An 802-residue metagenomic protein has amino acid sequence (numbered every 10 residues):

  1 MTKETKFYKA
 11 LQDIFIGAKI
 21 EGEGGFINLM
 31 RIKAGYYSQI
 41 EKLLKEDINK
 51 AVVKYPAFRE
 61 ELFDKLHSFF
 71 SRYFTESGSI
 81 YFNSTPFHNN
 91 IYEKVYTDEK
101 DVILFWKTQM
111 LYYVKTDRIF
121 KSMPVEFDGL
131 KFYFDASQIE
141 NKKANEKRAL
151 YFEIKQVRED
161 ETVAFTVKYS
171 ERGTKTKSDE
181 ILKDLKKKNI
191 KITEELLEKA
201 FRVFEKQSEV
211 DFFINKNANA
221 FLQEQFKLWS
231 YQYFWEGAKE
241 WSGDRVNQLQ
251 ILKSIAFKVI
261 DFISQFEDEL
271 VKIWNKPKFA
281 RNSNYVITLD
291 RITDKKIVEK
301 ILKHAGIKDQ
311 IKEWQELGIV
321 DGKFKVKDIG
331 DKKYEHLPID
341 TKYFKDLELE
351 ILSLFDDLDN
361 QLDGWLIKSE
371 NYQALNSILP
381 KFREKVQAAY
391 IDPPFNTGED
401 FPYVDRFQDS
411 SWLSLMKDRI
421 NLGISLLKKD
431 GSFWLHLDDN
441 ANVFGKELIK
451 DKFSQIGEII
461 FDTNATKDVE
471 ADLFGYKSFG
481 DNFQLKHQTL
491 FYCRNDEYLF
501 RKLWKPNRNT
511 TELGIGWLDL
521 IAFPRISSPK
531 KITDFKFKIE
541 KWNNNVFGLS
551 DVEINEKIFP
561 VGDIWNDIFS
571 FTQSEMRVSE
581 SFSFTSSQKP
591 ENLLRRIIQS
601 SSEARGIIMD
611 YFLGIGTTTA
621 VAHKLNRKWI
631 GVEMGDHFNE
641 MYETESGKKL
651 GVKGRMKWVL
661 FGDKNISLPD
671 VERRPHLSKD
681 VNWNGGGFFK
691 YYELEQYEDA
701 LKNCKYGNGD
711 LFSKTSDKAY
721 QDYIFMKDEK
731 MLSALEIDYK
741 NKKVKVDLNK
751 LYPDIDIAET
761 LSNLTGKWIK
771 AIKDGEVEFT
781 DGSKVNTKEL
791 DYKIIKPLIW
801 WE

Functional and structural regions predicted by a protein language model:
M1-L352, D363, L379-R383, Q387 (+6 more regions): Accessory, often C-terminal, charged low-complexity segments
I214, A218, I367-N371, Q408-M416 (+3 more regions): Phosphate/oxyanion-binding active-site loops and adjacent basic polyanion-contact surfaces
F355-S377, S574-I607, L613: Glycine-rich adenosyl-nucleotide cofactor-binding module
I367, W434, Y611, G631: Conserved SAM-binding loop
Q373, F395, A441, L613 (+1 more regions): Short, glycine/acidic-enriched loop or turn micro-motifs at the edges of active sites
K381-E399, I608-A622: Conserved proline-anchored active-site loop of SAM-dependent methyltransferases that bridges a beta-strand
Q387-A389, P393-L415, R419, D430 (+1 more regions): Mobile active-site "lid"/loop adjacent to the S-adenosyl-L-methionine
F395-P402, V469, T572-M576: Short acidic/His/Gly/Ser-rich catalytic and metal-binding motifs that mark active-site loops of diverse hydrolases
